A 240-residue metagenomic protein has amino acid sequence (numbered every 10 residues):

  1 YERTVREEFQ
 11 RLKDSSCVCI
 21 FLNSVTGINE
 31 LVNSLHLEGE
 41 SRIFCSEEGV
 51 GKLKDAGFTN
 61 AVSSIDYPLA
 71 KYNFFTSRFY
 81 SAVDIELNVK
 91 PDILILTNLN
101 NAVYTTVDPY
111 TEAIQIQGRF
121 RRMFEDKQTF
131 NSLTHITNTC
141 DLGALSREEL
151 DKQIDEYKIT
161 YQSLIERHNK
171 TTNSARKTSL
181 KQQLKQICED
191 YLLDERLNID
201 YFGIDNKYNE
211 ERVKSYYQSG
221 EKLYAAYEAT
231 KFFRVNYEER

Functional and structural regions predicted by a protein language model:
E2-H36: Conserved strand-helix element at the start of the C-terminal RecA-like helicase core
E8-S16, H36-L37, A61-A70, I85-V89: Flexible, charged surface loops at secondary-structure boundaries
L22-V25, F44-E48, I93-N100, I136-C140: Short loop/turn segments at strand-loop or loop-helix junctions that form parts of catalytic or ligand-binding pockets
N23-T26, R42-N60, T76-R78: Conserved helicase motor
I28, I65, K71-I93, Q115-D126: SF2 helicase motor core recognition
N100-T129: Conserved SF2 helicase motif VI
D126, L133-T134, T139-H168: A conserved SF2-helicase RecA2
I154-R240: The feature captures the C-terminal accessory region of ATP-dependent helicases and related nucleic-acid translocases
